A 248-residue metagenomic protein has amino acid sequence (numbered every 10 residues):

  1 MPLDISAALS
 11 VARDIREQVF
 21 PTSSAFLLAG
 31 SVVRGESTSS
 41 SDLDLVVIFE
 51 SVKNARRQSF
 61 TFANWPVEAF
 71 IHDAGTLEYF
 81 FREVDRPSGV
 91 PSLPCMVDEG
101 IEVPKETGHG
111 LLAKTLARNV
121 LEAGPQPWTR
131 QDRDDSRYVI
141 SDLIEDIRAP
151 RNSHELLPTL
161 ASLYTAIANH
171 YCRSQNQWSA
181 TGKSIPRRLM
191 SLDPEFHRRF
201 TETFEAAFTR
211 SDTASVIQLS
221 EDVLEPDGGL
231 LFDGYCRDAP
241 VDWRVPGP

Functional and structural regions predicted by a protein language model:
M1-L9, R16-F20, R86, K105-G110 (+4 more regions): Short, structured coil/loop segments at alpha-helix boundaries
M1-T22, L27-S41, V46-D98: Metal-dependent nucleotidyltransferase catalytic core
I5-R13, T38-S39, E102-L111, D238-P248: Short N-terminal helix-initiation segments at or just after the protein's N-terminus
S6, P21, N54, L116-E122 (+3 more regions): Short amphipathic alpha-helical segments, especially helix-boundary/capping motifs
S23-L27, L112-A113, I167-Y171: Conserved short hydrophobic patches within well-ordered secondary structure
Q58, W65-R151: Conserved NTP/Mg2+-binding pocket subregion across the NTase superfamily
P125-P248: Conserved nucleotidyltransferase catalytic core and NTase-mimicking acidic/glycine-rich helix/loop elements in nucleic
